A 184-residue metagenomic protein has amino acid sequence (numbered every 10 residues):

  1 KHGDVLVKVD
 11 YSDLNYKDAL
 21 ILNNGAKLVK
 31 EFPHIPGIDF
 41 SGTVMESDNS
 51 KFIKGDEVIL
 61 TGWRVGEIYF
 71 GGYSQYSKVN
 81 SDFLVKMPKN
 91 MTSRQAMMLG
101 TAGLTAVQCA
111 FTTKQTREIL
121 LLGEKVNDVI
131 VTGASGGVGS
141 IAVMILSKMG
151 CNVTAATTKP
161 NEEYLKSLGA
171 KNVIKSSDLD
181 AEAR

Functional and structural regions predicted by a protein language model:
K1-D13, G25-V65, G71: Glycine-rich beta-strand-centered segment in the early N-terminal region that forms part of a ligand/cofactor-binding
K17-N23: Cytochrome P450 core scaffold surrounding the K-helix E-X-X-R motif and the conserved "meander" helix-loop region
S41-T43, Y76-K78, L84: Conserved hydrophobic/aromatic beta-strand scaffold that supports enzyme active sites
D56-E57, Y76, K148: Residue-level marker of beta-strand positions
G66-S81: A structural motif shared across PLP-dependent enzymes of the aminotransferase-like
F83-S93, L121-N127: Glycine/charged-rich beta-loop-alpha catalytic/anionic-binding loops adjacent to active sites
M97-L179: Mid-domain Rossmann-like dinucleotide-binding core that forms the NAD(H)/NADP(H) cofactor-binding site
D180-R184: Conserved amphipathic alpha-helix within the SDR
